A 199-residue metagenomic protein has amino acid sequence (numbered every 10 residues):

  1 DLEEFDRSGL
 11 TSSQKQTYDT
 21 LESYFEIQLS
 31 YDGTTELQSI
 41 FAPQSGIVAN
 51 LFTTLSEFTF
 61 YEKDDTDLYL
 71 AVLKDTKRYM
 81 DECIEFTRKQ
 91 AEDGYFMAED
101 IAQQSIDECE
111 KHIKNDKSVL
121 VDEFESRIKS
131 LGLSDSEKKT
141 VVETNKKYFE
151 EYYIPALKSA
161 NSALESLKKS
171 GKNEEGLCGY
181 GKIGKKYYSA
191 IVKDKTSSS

Functional and structural regions predicted by a protein language model:
D1-S199: N-terminal maturation segment of proteins
